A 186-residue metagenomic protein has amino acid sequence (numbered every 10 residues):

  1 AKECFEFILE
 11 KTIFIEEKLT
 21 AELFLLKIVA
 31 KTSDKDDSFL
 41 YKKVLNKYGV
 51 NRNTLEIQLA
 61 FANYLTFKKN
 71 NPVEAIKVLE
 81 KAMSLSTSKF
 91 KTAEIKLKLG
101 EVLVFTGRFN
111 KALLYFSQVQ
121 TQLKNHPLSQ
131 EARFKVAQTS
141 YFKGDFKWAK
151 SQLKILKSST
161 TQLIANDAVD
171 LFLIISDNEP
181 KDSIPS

Functional and structural regions predicted by a protein language model:
A1-S186: Acidic, polar-rich low-complexity tracts and alpha-helical solenoid repeat scaffolds
